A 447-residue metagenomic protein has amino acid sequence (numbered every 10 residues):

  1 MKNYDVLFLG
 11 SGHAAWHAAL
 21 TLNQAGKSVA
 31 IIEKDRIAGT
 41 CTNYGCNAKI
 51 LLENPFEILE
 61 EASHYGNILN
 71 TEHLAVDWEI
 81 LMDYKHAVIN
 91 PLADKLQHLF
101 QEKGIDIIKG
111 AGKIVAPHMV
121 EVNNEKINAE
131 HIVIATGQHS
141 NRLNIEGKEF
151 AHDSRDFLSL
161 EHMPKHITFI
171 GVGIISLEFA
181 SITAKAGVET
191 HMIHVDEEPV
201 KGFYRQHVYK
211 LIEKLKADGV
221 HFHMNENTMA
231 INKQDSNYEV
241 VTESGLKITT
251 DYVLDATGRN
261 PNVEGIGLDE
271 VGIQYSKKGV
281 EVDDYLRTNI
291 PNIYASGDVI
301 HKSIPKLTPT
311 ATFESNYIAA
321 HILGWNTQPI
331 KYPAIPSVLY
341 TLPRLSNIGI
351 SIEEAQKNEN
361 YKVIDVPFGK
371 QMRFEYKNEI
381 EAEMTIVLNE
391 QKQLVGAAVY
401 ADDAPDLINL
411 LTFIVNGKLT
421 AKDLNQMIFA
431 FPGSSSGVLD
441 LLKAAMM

Functional and structural regions predicted by a protein language model:
M1-G12, M163-I170: Beta1/beta-strand and adjacent pyrophosphate-binding region of the FAD-binding site in flavoprotein oxidoreductases
K2-Y4, L20-M163, D196-V200, R205-H207 (+4 more regions): Glycine-rich flavin
L7-L9, G112, I127-G137, F169-I170 (+3 more regions): Short hydrophobic core segments
L9-A14, A18-D35, N47, L51-F56 (+2 more regions): Flexible, glycine-rich terminal cap/loop adjacent to redox cofactors in electron-transfer oxidoreductases
H13, K113, Q138-S140, G258-P261 (+1 more regions): Short glycine-rich anion-binding loops that position phosphate/pyrophosphate groups of nucleotides and phosphorylated
C46, T136-E189, I193, H221-F222 (+2 more regions): Glycine-rich dinucleotide-binding loop and its adjacent helix/turn
K109, K113-E121, A186-D284: A Rossmann-like FAD-binding core segment of flavoenzymes
E149-P164, I248-G324: FAD-site-proximal beta/loop scaffold in flavoenzymes
